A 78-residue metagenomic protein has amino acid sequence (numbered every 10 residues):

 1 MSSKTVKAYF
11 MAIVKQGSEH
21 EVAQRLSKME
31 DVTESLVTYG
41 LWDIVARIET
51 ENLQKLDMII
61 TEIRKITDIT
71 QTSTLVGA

Functional and structural regions predicted by a protein language model:
M1-A78: A compositional/biophysical signature of low hydrophobicity enriched in polar/charged and small residues
